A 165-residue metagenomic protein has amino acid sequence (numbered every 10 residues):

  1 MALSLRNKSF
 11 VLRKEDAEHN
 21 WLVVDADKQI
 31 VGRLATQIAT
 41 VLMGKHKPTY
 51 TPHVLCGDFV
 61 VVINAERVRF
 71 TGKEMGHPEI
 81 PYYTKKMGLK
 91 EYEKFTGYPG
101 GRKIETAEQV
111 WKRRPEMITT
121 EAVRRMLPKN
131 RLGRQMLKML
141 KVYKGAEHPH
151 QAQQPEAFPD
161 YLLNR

Functional and structural regions predicted by a protein language model:
M1-R165: Ribosome-associated RNA-binding proteins
